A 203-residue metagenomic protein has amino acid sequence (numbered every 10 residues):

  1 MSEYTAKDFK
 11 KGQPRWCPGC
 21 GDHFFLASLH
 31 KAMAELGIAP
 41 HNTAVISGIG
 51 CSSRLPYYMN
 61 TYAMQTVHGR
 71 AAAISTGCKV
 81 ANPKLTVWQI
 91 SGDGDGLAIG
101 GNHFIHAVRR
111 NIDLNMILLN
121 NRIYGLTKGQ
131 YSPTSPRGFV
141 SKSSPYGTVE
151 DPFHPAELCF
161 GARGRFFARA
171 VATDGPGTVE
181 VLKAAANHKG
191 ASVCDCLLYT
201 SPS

Functional and structural regions predicted by a protein language model:
M1-L85: Thiamine diphosphate
E3, K84, S132-N187: Conserved thiamine diphosphate
G12, A39-T43, A81-V87, R109-N115 (+3 more regions): Short coil/turn connectors at secondary-structure junctions
W16-P18, Q89-S91, F166-V171, V193: Short catalytic-loop micro-motif centered on adjacent basic/acidic residues
G21-S28, P40, G69, A73 (+5 more regions): Conserved active-site and cofactor/substrate-binding residues in soluble primary-metabolism enzymes
C51-G125, V179: Thiamine diphosphate
Y199-S203: Conserved small/polar residues in nucleotide/adenosyl-binding loops
